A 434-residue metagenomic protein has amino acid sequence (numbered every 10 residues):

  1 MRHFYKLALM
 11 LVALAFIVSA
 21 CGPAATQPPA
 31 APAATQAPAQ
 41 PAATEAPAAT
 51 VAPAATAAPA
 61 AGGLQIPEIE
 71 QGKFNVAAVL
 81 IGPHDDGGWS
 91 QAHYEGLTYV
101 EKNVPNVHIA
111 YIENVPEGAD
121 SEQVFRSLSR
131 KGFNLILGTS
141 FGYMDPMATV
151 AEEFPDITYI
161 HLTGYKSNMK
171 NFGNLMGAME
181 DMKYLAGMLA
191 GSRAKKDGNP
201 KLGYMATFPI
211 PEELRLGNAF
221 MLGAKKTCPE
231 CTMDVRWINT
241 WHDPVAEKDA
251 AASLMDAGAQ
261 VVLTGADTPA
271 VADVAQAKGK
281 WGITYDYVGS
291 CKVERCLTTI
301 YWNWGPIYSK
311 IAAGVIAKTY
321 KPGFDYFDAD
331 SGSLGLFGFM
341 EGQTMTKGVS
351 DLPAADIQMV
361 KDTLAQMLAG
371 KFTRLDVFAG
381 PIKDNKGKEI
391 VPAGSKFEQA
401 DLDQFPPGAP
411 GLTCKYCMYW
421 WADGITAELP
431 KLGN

Functional and structural regions predicted by a protein language model:
M1-A8: Bacterial N-terminal signal peptides that target proteins for export
A15-A20: C-terminal motif of bacterial Sec signal peptides marking the signal peptidase cleavage site
G22-A25: Bacterial signal peptide processing site
P29-A30, M233: Extracellular/mature segments of secreted proteins
Q36-N434: A residue-level marker of the well-folded mature domains of exported/periplasmic proteins
